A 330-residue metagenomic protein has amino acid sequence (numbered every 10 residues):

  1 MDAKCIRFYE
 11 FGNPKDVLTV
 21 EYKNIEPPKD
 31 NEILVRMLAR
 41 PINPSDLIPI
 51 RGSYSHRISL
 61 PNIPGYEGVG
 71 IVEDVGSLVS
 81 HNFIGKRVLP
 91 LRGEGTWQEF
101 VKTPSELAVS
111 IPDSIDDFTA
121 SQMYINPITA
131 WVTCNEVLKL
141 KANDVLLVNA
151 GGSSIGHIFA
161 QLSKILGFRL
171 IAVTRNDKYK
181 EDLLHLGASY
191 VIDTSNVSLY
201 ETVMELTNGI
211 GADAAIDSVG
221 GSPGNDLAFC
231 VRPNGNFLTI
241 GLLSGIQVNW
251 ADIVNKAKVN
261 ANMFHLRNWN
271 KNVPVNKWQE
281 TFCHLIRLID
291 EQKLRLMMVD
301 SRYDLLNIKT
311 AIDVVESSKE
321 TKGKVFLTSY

Functional and structural regions predicted by a protein language model:
M1, P274-Y330: C-terminal hydrophobic helical "lid"/dimerization subdomain of Rossmann-like NAD(P)H-dependent oxidoreductases
M1-P64, T328-Y330: Short N-terminal strand-loop motif that marks the start of NAD(P)H/FAD-dependent oxidoreductase cofactor-binding domains
V69-G93: A glycine-/small-residue-rich N-terminal strand-loop-strand element that serves as the cofactor-binding glycine loop
F83, M123-V197: Mid-domain Rossmann-like dinucleotide-binding core that forms the NAD(H)/NADP(H) cofactor-binding site
R87-A150: NAD(P)H dinucleotide-binding glycine-rich loop of Rossmann-like/cofactor-binding domains, especially the beta1-alpha1
T96-Q98, R175-D182, I246-A251: Short, glycine/polar-rich helix-capping loops at beta-to-alpha or helix-loop-helix junctions that flank or form
S198-G209: Short amphipathic alpha-helix with an adjacent loop that forms part of the alpha/beta core around
S222-L294, S329-Y330: Glycine-rich phosphate-binding loop and adjacent beta-alpha segment of Rossmann(oid) nucleotide-cofactor-binding
